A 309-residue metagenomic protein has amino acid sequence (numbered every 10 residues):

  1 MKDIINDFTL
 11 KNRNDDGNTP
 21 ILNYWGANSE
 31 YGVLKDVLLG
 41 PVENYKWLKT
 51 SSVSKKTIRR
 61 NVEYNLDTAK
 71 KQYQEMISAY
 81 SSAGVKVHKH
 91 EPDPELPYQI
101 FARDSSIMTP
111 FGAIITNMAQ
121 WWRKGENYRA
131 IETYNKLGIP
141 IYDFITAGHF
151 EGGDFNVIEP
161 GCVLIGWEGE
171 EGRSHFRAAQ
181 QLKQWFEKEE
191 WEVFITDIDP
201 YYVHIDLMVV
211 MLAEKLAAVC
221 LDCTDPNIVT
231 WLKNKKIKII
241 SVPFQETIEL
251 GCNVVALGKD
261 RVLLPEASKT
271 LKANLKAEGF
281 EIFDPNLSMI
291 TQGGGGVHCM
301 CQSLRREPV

Functional and structural regions predicted by a protein language model:
M1-V309: The feature marks the mature, well-folded catalytic cores of soluble enzymes
